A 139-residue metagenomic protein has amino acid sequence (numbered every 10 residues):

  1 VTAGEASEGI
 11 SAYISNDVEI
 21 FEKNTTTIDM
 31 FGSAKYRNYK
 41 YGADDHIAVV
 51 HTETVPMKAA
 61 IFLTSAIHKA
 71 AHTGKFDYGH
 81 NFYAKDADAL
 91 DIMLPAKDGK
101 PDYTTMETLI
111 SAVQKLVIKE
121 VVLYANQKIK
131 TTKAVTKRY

Functional and structural regions predicted by a protein language model:
T2-Y139: Charged, alpha-helix-forming regions
